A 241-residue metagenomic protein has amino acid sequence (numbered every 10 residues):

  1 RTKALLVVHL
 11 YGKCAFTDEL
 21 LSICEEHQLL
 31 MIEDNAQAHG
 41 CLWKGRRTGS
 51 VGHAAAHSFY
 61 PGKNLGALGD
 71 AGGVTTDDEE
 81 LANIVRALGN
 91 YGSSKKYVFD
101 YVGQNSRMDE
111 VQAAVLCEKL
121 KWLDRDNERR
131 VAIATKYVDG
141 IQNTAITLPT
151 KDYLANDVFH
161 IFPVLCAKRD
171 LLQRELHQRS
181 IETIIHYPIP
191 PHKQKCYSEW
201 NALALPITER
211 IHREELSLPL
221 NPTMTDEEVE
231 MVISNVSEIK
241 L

Functional and structural regions predicted by a protein language model:
R1-A67, G73-T75, S217: Active-site phosphate-binding strand-loop segment of PLP-dependent enzymes
A4-V8, K13, T17-E19, L42 (+1 more regions): PLP-dependent aminotransferase class I/II
G69-D70, V111: A conserved catalytic-core signature of glycosyltransferases
